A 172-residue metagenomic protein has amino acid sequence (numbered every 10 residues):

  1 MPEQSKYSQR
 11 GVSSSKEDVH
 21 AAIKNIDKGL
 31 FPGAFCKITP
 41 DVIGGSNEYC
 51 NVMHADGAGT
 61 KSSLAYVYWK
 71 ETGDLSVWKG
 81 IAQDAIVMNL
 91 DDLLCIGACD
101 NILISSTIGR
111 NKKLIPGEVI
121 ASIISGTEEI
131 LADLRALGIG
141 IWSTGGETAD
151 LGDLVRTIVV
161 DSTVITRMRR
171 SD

Functional and structural regions predicted by a protein language model:
M1-V77, I96, T107, S122-G145 (+2 more regions): Extreme N-terminal cap/leader segments of soluble proteins
Y49-N51, N101, V159: A residue-level signal for beta-strand positions that form part of recognition/binding surfaces within mature
S76-D84, G117: Short, conserved micro-motifs enriched in small and acidic residues
A82-L93, G126-I130: Short, well-ordered amphipathic alpha-helical segments that serve as non-catalytic structural scaffolds within diverse
C99-R110: Short, conserved phosphate-binding/catalytic loop or strand-edge motifs used in phosphoryl-/nucleotidyl-transfer
N101, A149-D150: Short, electropositive, low-hydrophobicity segments enriched in small/polar residues
N111-A121, V155-R156: Short glycine/threonine-rich loop-to-helix capping motif typified by GTGT followed within a few residues by an Asp-Pro
R156-V164: Structural signature of FAD isoalloxazine-binding scaffolds in flavoprotein oxidoreductases
